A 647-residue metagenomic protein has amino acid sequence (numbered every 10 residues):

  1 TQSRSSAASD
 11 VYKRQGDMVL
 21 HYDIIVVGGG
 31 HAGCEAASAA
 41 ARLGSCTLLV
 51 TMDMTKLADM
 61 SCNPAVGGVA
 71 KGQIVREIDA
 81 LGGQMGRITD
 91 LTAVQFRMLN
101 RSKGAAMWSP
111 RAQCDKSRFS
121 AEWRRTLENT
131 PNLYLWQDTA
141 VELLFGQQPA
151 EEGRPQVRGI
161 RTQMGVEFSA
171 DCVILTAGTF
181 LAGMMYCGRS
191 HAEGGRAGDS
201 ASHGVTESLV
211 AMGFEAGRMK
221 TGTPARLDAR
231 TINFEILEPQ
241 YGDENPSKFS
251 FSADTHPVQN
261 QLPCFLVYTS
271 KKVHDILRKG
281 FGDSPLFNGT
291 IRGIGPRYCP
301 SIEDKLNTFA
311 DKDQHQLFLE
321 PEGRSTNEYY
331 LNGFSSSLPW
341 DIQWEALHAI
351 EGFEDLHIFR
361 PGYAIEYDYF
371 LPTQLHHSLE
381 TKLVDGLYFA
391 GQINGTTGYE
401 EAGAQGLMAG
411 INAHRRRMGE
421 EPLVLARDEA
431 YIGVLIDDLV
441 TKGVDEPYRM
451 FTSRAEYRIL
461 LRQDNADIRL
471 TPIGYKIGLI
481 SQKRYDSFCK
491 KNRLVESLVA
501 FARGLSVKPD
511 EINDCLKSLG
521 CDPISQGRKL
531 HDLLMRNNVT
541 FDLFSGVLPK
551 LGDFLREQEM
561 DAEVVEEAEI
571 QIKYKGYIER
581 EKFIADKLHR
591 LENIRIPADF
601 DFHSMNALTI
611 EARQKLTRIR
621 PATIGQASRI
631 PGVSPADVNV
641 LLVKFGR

Functional and structural regions predicted by a protein language model:
T1-Q15: Single conserved hydrophobic/aromatic residue that forms the stacking wall/gate of nucleotide- or nucleobase-binding
V19-A32: Beta1/beta-strand and adjacent pyrophosphate-binding region of the FAD-binding site in flavoprotein oxidoreductases
Y22, Q163-C172: Core beta-strand elements of the Rossmann-like FAD/NAD(P) dinucleotide-binding domain in flavoenzyme oxidoreductases
S38-E142, G146, M164, T176-R196 (+4 more regions): Conserved N-terminal/central alpha/beta ligand/cofactor-binding core
D53-T55, K71, E207-W344, I432 (+3 more regions): An anion/pyrophosphate-binding glycine-rich loop and adjacent beta-alpha core in soluble alpha-beta enzymes
L144-V166: Conserved beta-strand-loop-beta-strand element in the redox core of flavoprotein oxidoreductases
Y330-T396, V424-D437, D561-K615, R620: A glycine-rich dinucleotide-binding beta-alpha-beta segment and adjacent secondary-structure elements that constitute
R454, L460, T471-K476, I480-N639 (+1 more regions): Extended, charge-enriched "interface" segments that sit outside catalytic cores
